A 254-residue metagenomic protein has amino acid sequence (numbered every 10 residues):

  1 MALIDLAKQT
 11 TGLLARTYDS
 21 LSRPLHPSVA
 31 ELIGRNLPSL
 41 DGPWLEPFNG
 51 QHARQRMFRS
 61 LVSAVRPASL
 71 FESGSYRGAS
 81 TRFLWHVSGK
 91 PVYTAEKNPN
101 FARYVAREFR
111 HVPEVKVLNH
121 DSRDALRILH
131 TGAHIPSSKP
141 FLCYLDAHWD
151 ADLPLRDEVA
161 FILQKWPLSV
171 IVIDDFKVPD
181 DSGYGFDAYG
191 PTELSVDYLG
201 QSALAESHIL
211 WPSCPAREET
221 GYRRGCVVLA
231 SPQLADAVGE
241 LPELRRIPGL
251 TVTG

Functional and structural regions predicted by a protein language model:
M1-L142, A147-G254: A short alpha-helical cap/connector motif
